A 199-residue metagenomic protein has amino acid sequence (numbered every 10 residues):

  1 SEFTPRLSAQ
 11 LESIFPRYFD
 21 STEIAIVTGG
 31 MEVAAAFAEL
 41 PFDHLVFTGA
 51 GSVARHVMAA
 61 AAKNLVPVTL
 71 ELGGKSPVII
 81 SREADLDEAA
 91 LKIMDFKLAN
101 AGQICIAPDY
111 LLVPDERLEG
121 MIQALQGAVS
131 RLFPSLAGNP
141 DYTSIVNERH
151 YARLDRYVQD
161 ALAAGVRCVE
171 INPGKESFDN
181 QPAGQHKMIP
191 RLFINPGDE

Functional and structural regions predicted by a protein language model:
S1-F19, L65, D87: Conserved small-residue-rich beta-alpha loop and adjacent elements that most often cradle the phosphate/pyrophosphate
E2-R6, M31-V33, S52-V53, K63: Short alpha-helical
L11, P16-G29, E170, S177: N-terminal Rossmann NAD(P)-binding subdomain characteristic of aldehyde/semialdehyde dehydrogenases
S13, A35, R55-A59: Active-site phosphate/pyrophosphate- and oxyanion-stabilizing loops and adjacent acidic/basic residues in soluble
I14-F15, V33-A36, A101-G102: Short, flexible, glycine/charge-rich loop motifs used to bind or transfer phosphoryl groups or to couple energy/partner
F19, P41-H44, A50-D198: ALDH superfamily catalytic-core signature
E23-I26, A36, I79, S144: Conserved beta-strand positions that form and line the central face of beta-propeller blades
A25-D43: A structured beta-alpha segment of the ubiquitous adenosine-cofactor-binding alpha/beta core
